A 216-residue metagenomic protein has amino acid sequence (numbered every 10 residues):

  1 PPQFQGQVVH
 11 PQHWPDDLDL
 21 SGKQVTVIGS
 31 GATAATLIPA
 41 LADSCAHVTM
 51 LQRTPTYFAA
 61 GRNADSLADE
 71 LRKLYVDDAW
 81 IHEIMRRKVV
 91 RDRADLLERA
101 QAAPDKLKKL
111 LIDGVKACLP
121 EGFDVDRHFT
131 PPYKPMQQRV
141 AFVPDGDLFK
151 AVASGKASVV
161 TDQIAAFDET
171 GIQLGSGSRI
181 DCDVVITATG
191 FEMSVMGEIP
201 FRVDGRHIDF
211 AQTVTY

Functional and structural regions predicted by a protein language model:
P1-D124, A157-S158, D209: Rossmann-like dinucleotide-binding core of oxidoreductases
P1-Q12, D43-S44, S154, G175-Q212: Glycine-rich beta-alpha-beta "Rossmann" dinucleotide-binding loop(s) and their flanking helix/strand
W14-D17, G155-G175: A conserved short coil-to-beta-strand element within the FAD-binding core of flavoproteins
D16-D17, Y57-A60, P135, R139 (+2 more regions): Flexible loop/turn segments at secondary-structure boundaries
T33-T36, K106-L110, V143-D147, V159 (+3 more regions): Generic recognition of stable, solvent-exposed alpha-helical segments in well-folded globular domains
V115, K134, I164: Coupling and communication elements adjacent to P-loop NTPase active sites across diverse families
D124-V152: Conserved redox-cofactor binding core of oxidoreductases
T215-Y216: N-terminal secretory/targeting leader peptides
